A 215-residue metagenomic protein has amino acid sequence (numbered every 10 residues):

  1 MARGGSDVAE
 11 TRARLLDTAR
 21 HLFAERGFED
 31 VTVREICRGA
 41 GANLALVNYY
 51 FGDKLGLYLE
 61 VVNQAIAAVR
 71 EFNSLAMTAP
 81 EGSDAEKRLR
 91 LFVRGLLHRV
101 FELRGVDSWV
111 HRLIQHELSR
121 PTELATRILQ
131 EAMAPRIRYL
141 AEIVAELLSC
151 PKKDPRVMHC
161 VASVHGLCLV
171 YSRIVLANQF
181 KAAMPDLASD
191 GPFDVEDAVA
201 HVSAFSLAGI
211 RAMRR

Functional and structural regions predicted by a protein language model:
M1-E10, A177, R215: N-terminal intrinsically disordered/low-complexity leader segments
V8, R12-L16, R20: Short, leucine-enriched amphipathic alpha-helices that occur as contiguous helical runs
R14, L22-G56, E60-Q64: Helix-turn-helix
K54, V61, A65, A132-R136 (+1 more regions): Hydrophobic/aromatic residues within well-ordered alpha-helical segments
A65-M77: Conserved phosphoryl-transfer catalytic core
S74-W109, V157-V164: Hydrophobic alpha-helical connector segments
G105-H111, T126-A134, I143-S203, M213-R215: Hydrophobic/aromatic-rich alpha-helical bundle segments in the mid-to-C-terminal region
Q115-P121: Short helix-capping/turn signature of helix-turn-helix
